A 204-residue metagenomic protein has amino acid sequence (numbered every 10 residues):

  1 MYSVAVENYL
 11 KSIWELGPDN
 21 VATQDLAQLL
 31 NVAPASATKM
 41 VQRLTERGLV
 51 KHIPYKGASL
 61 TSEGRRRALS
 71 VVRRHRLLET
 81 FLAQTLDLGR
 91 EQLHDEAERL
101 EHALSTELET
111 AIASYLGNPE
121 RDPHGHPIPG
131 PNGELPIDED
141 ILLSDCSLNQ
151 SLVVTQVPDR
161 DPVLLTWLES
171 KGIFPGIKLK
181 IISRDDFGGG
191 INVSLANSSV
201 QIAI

Functional and structural regions predicted by a protein language model:
M1-V32: N-terminal helix-turn-helix DNA-binding core of bacterial DNA-binding proteins
T23, V41, E79: Helix-turn-helix DNA-binding elements, focusing on the entry/boundary residues of the two helices that contact DNA
L26, A37-R47, G176: Basic amphipathic alpha-helical segments that dock to polyanions
A35, E91: Key DNA-contact positions within bacterial/archaeal DNA-binding proteins
T45-Y55: A short, conserved structural fragment
K56-H75: Basic, amphipathic "hinge/linker" alpha-helix immediately C-terminal to the N-terminal HTH DNA-binding motif
H102-I204: Mid-protein regulatory/catalytic core that forms ligand/cofactor-binding pockets and protein-protein interaction
